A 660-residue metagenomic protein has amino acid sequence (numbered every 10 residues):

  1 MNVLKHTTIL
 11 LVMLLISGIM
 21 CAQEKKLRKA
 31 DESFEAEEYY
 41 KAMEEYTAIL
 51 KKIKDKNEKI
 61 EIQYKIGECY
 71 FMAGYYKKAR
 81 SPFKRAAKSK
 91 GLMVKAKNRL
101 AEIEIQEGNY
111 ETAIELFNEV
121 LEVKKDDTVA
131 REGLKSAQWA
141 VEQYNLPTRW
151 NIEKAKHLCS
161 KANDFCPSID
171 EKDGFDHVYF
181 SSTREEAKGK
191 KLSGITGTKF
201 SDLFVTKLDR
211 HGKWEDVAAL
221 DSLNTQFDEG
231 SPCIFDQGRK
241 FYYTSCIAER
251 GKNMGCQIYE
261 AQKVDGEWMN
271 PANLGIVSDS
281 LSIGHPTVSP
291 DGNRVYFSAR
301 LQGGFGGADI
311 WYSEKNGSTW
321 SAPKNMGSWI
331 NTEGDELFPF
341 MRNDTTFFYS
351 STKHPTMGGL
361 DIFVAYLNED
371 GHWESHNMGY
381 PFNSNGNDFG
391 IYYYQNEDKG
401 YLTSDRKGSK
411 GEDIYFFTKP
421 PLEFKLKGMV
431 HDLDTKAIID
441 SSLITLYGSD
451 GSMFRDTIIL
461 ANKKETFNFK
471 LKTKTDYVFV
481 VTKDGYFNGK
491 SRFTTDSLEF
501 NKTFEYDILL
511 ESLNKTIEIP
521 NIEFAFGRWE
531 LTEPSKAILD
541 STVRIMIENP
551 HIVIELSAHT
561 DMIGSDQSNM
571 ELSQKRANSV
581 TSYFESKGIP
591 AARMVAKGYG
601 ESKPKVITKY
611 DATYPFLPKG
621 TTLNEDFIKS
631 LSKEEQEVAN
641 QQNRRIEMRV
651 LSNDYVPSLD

Functional and structural regions predicted by a protein language model:
K52-D55, S89, V123: Structural marker of alpha-solenoid helical repeat scaffolds
M72, R99, Q106-T112, L116-M429 (+3 more regions): Short, conserved micro-motifs composed of acidic
S351, T356-G358, H559-D660: Periplasmic OmpA-like peptidoglycan-binding domain that tethers envelope proteins to the cell wall
L422-V553, A592, Y614-F616, Q636-A639 (+1 more regions): Periplasmic peptidoglycan-binding/tethering modules of Gram-negative envelope proteins
